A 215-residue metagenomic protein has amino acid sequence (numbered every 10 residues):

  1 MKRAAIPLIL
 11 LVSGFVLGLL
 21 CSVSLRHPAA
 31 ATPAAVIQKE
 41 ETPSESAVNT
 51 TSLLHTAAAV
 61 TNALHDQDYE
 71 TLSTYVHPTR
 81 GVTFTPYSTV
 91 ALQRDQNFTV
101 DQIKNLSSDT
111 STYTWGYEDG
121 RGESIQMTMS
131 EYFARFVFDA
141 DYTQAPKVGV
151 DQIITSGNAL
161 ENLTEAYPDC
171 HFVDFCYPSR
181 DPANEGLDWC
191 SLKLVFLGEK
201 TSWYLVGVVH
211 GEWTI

Functional and structural regions predicted by a protein language model:
M1-A4: Positively charged n-region of N-terminal signal peptides that target proteins for export
L8-L19: Hydrophobic membrane-insertion alpha-helices, especially the h-region of bacterial N-terminal signal peptides
L19-A31: Hydrophobic single-pass membrane-insertion segments
A30-N62, D66, T74, P78 (+2 more regions): Short, low-complexity N-terminal intrinsically disordered segments enriched in polar/charged residues
V76-R80, P86-S88, D119, Y177-S179 (+2 more regions): A mature extracytoplasmic/lumenal domain signature
T79-G149: Surface-exposed acidic loop/strand-edge motifs in secreted or periplasmic proteins that form small linear binding
E131, R135, A140-I215: Short beta-strand edge/turn micro-motifs at domain boundaries
